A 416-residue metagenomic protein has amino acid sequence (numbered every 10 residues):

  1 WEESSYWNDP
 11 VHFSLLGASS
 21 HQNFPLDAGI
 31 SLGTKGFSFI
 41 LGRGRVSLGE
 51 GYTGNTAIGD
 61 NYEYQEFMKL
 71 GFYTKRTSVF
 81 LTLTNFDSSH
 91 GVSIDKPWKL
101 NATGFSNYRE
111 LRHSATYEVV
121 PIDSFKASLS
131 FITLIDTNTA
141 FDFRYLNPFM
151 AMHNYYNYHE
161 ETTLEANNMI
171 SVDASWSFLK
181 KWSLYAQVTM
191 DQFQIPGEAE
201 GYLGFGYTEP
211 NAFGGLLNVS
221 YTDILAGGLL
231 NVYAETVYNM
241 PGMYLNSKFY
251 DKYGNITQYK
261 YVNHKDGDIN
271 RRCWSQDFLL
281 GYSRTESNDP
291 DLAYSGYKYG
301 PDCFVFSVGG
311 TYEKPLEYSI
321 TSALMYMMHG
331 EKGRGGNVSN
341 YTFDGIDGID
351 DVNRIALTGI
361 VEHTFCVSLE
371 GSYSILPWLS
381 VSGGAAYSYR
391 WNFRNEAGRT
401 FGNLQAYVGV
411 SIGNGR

Functional and structural regions predicted by a protein language model:
W1-K126, T133-T137, G201-F213, S220 (+4 more regions): Outer-membrane beta-barrel channel domains
P121-R416: Exposed, low-structure sequence patches enriched in small/polar residues
